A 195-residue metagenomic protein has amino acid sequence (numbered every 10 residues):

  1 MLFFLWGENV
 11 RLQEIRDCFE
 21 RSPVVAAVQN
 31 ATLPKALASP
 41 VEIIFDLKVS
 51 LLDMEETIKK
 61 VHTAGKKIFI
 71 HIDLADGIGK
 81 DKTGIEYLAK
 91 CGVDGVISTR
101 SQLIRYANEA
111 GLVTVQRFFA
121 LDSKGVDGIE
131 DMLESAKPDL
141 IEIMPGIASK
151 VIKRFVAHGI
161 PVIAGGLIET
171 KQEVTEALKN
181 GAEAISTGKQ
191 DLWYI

Functional and structural regions predicted by a protein language model:
L5-I70, D76-I78, G92: Conserved N-terminal beta1-alpha1 strand-loop-helix module at the mouth
E14-D17, I58-G65, A89, I104-G111 (+2 more regions): Surface-exposed amphipathic alpha-helices with a cationic face
C18-V24, T63-D73, A110-F119, V156-G165: Short beta-strand/loop segments at the ligand-binding rim of alpha/beta enzyme cores
V25-Q29, E42-L51, H71-L74, V93-S101 (+2 more regions): Catalytic beta/alpha-barrel core
A27-L37, K80-I85, K124-M132, T170-E173: Short, acidic/polar
K80-G84, L88-Y106: Ordered, amphipathic secondary-structure segments that act as subunit-interaction surfaces in large macromolecular
T83-L88, D131, K150-K153, A157-H158 (+1 more regions): Catalytic cores of alpha/beta
Q102-L103, P145-A148, G166-E173, L178-I195: Glycine-rich phosphate-binding active-site loops on the catalytic face of alpha/beta enzymes
